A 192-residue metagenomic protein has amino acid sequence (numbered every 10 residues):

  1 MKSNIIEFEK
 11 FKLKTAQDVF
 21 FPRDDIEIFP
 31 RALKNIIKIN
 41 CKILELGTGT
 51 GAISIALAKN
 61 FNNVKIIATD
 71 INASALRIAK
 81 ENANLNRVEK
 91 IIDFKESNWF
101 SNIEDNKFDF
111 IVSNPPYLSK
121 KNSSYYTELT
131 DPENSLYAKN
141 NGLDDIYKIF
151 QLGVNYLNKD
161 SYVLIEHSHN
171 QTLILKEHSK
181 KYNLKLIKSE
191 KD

Functional and structural regions predicted by a protein language model:
K2-I37: Class I SAM-dependent transferase core
E7, I37, V88, K180-N183: Short, structurally constrained coil/turn elements that cap an alpha-helix or connect an alpha-helix to the following
L13, I92-F94, L186-I187: Generic structural signal for residues in well-ordered beta-strands
V19, N141-D192: Conserved Class I SAM-dependent methyltransferase catalytic core
I28-Y125: Conserved SAM/SAH cofactor-binding pocket of Class I
A68, A138, L164: Conserved SAM-binding loop
K107, S135, K188: Conserved beta-strand positions that form and line the central face of beta-propeller blades
P115-D145: Mobile active-site "lid"/loop adjacent to the S-adenosyl-L-methionine
